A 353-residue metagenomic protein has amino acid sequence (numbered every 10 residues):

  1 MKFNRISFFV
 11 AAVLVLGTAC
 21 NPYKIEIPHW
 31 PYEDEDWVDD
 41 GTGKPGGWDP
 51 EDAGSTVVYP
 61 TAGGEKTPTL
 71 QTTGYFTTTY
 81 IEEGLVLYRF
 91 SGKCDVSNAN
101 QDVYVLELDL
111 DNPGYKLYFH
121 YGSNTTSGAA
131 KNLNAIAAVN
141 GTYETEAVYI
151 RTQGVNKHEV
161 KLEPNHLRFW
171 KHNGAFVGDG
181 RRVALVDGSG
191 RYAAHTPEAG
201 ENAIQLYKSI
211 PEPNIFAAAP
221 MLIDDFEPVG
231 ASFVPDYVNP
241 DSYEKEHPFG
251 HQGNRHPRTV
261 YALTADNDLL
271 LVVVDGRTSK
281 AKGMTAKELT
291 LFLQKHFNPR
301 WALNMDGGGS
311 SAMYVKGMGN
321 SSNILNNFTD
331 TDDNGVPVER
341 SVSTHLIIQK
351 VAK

Functional and structural regions predicted by a protein language model:
M1-F8: Bacterial N-terminal signal peptides that target proteins for export
L16-A19: C-terminal motif of bacterial Sec signal peptides marking the signal peptidase cleavage site
N21-A193: Zymogen propeptides
I25-I27, L222, K353: Pepsin/retropepsin-fold aspartyl endopeptidases
Q101-V105, N132-N134, A217, H256-R258 (+1 more regions): Extracytoplasmic
E144-P248: Active-site-adjacent helix-turn-beta-strand microarchitecture at beta-sheet edges that either contains or buttresses
V148-G178, S242-W301, G309-K353: Conserved, well-ordered active-site substructure
